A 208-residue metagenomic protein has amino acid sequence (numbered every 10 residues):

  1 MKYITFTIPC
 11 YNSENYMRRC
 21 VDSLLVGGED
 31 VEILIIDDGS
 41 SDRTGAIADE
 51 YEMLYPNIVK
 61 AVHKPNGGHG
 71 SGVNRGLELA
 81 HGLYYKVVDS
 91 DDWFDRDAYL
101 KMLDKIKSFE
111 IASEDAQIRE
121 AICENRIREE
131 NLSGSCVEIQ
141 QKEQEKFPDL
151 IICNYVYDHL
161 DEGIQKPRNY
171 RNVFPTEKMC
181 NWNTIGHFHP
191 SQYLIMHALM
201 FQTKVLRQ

Functional and structural regions predicted by a protein language model:
M1-Q208: Nucleotide-sugar donor-binding/catalytic module of glycosyltransferases that assemble extracellular/cell-envelope
